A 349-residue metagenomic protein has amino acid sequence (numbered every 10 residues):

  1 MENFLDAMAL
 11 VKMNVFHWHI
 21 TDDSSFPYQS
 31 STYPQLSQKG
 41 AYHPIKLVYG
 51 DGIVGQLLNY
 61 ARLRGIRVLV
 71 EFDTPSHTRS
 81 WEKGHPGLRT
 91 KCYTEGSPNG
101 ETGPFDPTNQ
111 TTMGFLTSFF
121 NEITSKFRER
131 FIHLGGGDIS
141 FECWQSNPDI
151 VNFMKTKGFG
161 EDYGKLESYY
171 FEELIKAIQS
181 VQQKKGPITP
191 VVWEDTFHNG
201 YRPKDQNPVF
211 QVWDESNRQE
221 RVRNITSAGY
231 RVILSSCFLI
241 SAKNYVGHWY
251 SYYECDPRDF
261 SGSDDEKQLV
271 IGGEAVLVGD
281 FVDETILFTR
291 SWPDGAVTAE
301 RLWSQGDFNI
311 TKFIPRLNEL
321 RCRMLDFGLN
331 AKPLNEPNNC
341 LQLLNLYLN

Functional and structural regions predicted by a protein language model:
M1-K185: Substrate-binding cleft of carbohydrate-active enzyme catalytic domains
P190-N349: Flexible, acidic glycine-rich loops studded with aromatic residues
